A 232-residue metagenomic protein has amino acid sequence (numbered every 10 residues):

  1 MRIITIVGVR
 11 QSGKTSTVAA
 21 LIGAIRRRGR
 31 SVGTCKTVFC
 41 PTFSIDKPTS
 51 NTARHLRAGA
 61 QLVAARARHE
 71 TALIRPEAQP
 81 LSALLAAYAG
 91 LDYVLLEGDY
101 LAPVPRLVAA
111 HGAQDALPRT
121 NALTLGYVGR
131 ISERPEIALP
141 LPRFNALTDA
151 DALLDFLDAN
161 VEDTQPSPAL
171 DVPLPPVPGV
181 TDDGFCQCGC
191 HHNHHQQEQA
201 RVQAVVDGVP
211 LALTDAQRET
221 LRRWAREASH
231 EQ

Functional and structural regions predicted by a protein language model:
M1, R28-S31, A60, A89-L91 (+2 more regions): Short coil/turn connectors at secondary-structure junctions
M1-I4, S12-A20, S50, Q79-P80 (+4 more regions): Conserved active-site and cofactor/substrate-binding residues in soluble primary-metabolism enzymes
M1-P41, P168-L174, P178, V202-V205: Walker A (P-loop) phosphate-binding motif
V9, T37-V38, A67-R68, E97-D99 (+3 more regions): Fold-independent oxyanion-binding glycine-rich loops and adjacent beta-strand/coil segments at enzyme active sites
A20-P76: N-terminal phosphate/diphosphate-binding loop that engages ATP/GTP or pyrophosphate donors across diverse enzyme folds
I74-A102: Phosphate-binding/switch loop-helix module in NTP-utilizing enzymes
D92-D163: Phosphate/Mg2+-binding loops and adjacent switch elements in nucleotide/diphosphate-handling enzyme cores
I131-R134, L139-Q232: C-terminal accessory "lid"/substrate-recognition subdomains
